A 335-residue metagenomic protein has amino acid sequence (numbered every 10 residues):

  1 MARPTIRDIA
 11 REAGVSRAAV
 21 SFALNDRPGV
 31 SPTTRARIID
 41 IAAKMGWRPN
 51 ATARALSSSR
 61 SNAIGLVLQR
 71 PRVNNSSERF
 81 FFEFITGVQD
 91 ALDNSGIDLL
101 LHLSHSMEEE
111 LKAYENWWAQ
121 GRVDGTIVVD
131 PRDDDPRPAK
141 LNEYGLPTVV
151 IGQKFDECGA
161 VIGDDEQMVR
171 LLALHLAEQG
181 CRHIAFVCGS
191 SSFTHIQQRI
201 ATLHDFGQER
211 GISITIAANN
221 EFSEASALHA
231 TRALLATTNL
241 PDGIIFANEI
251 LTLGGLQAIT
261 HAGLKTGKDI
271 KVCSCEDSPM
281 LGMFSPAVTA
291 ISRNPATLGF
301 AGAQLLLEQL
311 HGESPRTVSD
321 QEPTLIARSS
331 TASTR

Functional and structural regions predicted by a protein language model:
M1-N62, R335: N-terminal helix-turn-helix DNA-binding module of bacterial transcription factors
E12, K44, D90-S95, N142-V150 (+1 more regions): Bacterial carbohydrate/catabolite-sensing allosteric modules
S16, N62, D124, R182-H183 (+1 more regions): Short acidic/polar active-site loop segments enriched in Thr and Asp
A19-S21, S59-N74, H175, H183-S190: Short beta-strand segments enriched in small/hydrophobic residues
W47-A113, H204: Amphipathic helical "hinge" segments at domain boundaries
E110-R122, L228-N239: Short, well-structured alpha-helical segments in soluble
L111-Q167: Short beta-strand-centered segments that line the small-molecule binding cleft or hinge of alpha/beta clamshell
